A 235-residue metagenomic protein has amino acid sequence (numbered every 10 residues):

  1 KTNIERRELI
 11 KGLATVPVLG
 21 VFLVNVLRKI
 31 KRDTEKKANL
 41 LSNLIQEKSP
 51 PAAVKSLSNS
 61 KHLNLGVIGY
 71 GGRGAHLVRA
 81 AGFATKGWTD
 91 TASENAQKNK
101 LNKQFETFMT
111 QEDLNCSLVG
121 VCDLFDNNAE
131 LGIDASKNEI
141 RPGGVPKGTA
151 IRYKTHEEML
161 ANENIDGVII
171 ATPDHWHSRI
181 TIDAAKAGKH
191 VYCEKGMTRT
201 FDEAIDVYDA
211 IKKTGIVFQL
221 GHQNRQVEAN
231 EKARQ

Functional and structural regions predicted by a protein language model:
K1-E5, I10-A187, I205-V217: N-terminal glycine-/serine-/threonine-rich beta1-alpha1-beta2 phosphate-ribose binding loop of Rossmann-like
M159, Y192, N224: A short, conserved beta-strand element in the Rossmann-like catalytic core that flanks the donor/metal-binding loop
A171, E194, Q219-G221: A cross-family glycoside hydrolase active-site/sugar-binding cleft signature
G188-T200: ADP-ribose/adenylate-binding Rossmann-like module
T198-Q235: A contiguous active-site-proximal alpha/beta segment in oxidoreductase catalytic domains
